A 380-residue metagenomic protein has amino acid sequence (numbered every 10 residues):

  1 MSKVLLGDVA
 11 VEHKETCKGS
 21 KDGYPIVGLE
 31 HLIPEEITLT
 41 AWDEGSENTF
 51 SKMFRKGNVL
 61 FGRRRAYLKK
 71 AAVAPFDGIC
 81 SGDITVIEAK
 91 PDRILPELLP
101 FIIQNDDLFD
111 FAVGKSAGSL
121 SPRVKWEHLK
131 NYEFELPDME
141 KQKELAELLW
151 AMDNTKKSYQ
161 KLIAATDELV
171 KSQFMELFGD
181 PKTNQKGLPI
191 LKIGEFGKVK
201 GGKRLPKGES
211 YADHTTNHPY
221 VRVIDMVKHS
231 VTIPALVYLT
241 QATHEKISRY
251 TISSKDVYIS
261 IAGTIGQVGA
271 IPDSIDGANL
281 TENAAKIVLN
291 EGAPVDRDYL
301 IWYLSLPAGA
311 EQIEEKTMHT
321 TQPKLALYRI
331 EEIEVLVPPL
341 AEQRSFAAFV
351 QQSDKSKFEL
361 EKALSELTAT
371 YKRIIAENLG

Functional and structural regions predicted by a protein language model:
M1-C17, N131-E147, N154, L162-R204 (+3 more regions): Non-catalytic DNA-recognition/assembly elements of restriction-modification systems
M1-T40, N48-K52, Y67, K186-H229 (+2 more regions): Low-complexity, Lys/Gly-biased intrinsically disordered segments
E47-N48, G118, K246, H319: Short, solvent-exposed loop/turn positions at domain surfaces that link secondary-structure elements or cap domain
F50-K52, V59-Q104, R222, H244-S305: A short beta-sheet element
R64, G78-T85, A117-E140, I261 (+3 more regions): A short glycine-rich beta-alpha junction/loop motif
F111, G309-I313: Periplasmic-binding protein-like
S230-P234: Cytochrome P450 core scaffold surrounding the K-helix E-X-X-R motif and the conserved "meander" helix-loop region
